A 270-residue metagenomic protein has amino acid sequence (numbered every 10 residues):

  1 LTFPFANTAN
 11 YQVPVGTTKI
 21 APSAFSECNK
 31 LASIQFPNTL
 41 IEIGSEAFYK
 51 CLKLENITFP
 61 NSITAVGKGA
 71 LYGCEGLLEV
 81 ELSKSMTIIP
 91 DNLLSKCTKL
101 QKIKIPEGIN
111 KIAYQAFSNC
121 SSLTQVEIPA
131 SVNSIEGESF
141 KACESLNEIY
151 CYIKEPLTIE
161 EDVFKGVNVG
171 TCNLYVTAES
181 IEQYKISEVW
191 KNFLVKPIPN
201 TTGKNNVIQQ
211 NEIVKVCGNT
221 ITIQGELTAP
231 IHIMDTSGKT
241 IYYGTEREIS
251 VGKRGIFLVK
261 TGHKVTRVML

Functional and structural regions predicted by a protein language model:
F3-K19, N29-E42, L52-A65, E75-I88 (+5 more regions): Structural signature of tandem-repeat unit edges
Y11-Q12, S23-F25, I231-S237: Extended Gly/Ser/Thr-rich low-complexity repeat segments, especially those forming or decorating extracellular
A21-A24, G44-Y49, G67-Y72, P90-S95 (+3 more regions): Consensus positions within tandem repeat domains that build extended binding/scaffold surfaces
F25, E46-F48, L71, L94 (+9 more regions): First exposed extracellular module after export/assembly in secreted or surface-exposed proteins
C143, G166-V169, G225-E226: A structural signal for short secondary-structure junctions
N147-E161, K165, S237, I241-G244: Extracellular/surface-exposed low-complexity repeats and stalk/linker segments enriched in Gly/Pro and small polar
K185-T201: A recurrent domain-boundary module in secreted/ectodomain proteins
T201-L270: C-terminal outer-membrane/trafficking sorting elements
